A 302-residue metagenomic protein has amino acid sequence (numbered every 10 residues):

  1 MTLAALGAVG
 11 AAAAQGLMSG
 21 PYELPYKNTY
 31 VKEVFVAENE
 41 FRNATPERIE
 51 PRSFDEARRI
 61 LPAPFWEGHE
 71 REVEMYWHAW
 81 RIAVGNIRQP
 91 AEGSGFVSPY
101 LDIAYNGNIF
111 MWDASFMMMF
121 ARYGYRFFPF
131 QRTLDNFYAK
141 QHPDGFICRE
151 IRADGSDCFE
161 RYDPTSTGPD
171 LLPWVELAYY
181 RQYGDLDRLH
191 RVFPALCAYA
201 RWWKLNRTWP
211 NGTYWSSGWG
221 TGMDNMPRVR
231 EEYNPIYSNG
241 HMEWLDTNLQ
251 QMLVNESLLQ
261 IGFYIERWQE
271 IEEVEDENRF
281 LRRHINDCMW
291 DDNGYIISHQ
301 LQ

Functional and structural regions predicted by a protein language model:
M1-T2: Bacterial N-terminal signal peptides that target proteins for export
L6-M75, R126: Terminal accessory carbohydrate-recognition/targeting modules of carbohydrate-active enzymes
G20-P46, I103, F146-L171, K204-D276: The feature captures the catalytic groove of carbohydrate-active enzymes
R48-H190, C197, E256, I297-Q302: Substrate-binding groove/exosite segments of carbohydrate-active enzymes
I60-R81, G124, F137, H142-F146 (+3 more regions): Active-site acid/base region of carbohydrate-active enzymes
F120, V175-A178, N206, S257 (+3 more regions): Amphipathic, soluble alpha-helical interaction motifs
